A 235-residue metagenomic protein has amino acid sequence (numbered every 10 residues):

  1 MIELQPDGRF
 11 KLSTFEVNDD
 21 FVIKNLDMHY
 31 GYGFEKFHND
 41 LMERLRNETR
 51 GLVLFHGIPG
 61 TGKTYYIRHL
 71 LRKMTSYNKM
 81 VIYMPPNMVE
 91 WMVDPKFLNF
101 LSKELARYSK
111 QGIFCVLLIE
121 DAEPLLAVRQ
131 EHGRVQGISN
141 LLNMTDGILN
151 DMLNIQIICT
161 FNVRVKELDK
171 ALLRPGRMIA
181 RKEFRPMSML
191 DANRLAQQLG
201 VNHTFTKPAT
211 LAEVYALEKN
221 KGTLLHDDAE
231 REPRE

Functional and structural regions predicted by a protein language model:
M1-T14: Interdomain "pre-motor" coupling segment immediately N-terminal to P-loop NTPase/helicase cores
N18-R46: N-terminal pre-Walker A segment at the start of P-loop NTPase domains
E48-I67: Walker A/P-loop nucleotide-binding motif
Y65-Y77: P-loop NTPase Walker A phosphate-binding motif
T75-G112: Short glycine-rich substrate-engagement loop in P-loop NTPases that contacts/grips substrate
K79-M80, S109-V116, D151-I158: Loop/turn-to-beta-strand initiation segments
E123-I158, V163-R174, A180: Conserved catalytic/switch belt of AAA+ P-loop NTPases
A171, P175-E235: C-terminal alpha-helical "lid" subdomain
